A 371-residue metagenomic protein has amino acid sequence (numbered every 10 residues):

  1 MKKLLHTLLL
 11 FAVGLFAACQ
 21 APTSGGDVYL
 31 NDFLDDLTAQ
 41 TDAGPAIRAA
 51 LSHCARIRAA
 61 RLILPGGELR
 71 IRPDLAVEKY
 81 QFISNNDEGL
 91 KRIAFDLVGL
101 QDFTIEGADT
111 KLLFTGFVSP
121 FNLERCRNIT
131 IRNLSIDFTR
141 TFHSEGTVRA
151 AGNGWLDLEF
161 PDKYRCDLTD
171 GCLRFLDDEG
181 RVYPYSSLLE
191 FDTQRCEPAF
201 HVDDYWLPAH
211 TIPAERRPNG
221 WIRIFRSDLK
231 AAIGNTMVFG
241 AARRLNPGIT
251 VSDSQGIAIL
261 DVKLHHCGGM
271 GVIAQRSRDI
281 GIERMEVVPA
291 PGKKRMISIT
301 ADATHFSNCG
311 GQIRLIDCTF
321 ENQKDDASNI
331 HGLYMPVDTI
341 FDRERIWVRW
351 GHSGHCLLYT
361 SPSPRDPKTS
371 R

Functional and structural regions predicted by a protein language model:
K2-L10: Sec-dependent signal peptide recognition, specifically the positively charged N-region followed immediately by
L15-G26: Bacterial Sec-dependent signal peptides at the C-terminal "C-region" and cleavage site
L30-I63: Acidic Gly/Asp/Thr-rich repetitive segments characteristic of extracellular carbohydrate-active and adhesion proteins
R48-A55, R70-T104, L113-R132, R140-P161 (+3 more regions): Extracellular beta-strand-rich solenoid/capping regions of secreted or surface-exposed proteins that bind or remodel
P73-L90, F95, T141-L245, E286-H305 (+1 more regions): Acidic/polar low-complexity surface segments
D102-K111, R127-F138, Q255-H266, R278-P291 (+1 more regions): Right-handed parallel beta-helix
G234-N235, A241-I257, H265-R278, P289 (+2 more regions): Beta-propeller domains
Y359-R365: Conserved small/polar residues in nucleotide/adenosyl-binding loops
